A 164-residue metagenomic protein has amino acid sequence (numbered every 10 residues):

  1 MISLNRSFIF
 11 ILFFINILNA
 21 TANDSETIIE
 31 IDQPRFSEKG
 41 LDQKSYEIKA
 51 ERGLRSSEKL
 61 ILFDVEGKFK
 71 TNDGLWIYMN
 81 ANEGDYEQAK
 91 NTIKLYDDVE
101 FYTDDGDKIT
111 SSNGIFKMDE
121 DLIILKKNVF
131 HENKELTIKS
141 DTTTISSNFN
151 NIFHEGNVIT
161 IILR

Functional and structural regions predicted by a protein language model:
M1-R164: Mature-chain termini and adjacent capping regions
